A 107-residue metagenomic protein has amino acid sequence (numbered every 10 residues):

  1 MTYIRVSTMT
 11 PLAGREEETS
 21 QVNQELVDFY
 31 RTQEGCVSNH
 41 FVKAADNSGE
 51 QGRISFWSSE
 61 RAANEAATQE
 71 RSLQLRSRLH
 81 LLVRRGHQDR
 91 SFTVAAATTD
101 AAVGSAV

Functional and structural regions predicted by a protein language model:
M1-I4, M9-T10, S38-G49, L75-V107: Glycine-rich beta-strand-turn "strand-cap" elements at beta-sheet edges
T10-Q21: Short, surface-exposed ligand-recognition loops at beta-strand->loop->(often short) alpha-helix junctions that present
A13, N47-S48, S58-A63: Short, charged/polar surface micro-motifs in flexible loops or helix N-caps
E25-V37, F56-S91: An amphipathic, aromatic/His-enriched active-site/gating alpha helix that lines ligand/cofactor pockets
